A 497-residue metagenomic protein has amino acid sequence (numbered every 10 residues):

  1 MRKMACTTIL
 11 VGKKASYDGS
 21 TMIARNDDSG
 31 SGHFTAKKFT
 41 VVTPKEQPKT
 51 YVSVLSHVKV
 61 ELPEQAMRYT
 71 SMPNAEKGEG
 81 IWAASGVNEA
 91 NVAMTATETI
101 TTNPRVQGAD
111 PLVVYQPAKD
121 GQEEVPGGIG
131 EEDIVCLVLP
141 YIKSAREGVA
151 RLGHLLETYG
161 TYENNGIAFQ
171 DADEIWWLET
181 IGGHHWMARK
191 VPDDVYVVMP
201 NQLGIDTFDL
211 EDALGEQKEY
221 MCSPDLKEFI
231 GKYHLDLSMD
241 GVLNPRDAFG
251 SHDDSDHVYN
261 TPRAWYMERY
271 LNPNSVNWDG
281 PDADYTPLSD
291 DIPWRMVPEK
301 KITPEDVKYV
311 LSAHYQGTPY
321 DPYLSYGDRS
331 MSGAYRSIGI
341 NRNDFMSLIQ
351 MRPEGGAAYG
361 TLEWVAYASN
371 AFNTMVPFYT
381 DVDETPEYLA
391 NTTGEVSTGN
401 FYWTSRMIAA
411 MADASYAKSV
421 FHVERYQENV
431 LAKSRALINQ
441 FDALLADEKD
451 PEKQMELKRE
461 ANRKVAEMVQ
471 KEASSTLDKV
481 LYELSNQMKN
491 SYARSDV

Functional and structural regions predicted by a protein language model:
R2-E131, R151-A283: A contiguous strand-loop segment
P63-R68, V149, S325-G333: Short Pro/Gly-enriched beta-strand edge/turn motifs at strand-loop
V135-Y141: Short, well-ordered beta-strand elements within core beta-sheets of diverse protein domains
Y141-E147: Short, charged, surface-exposed loops that flank catalytic or proteolytic processing sites
V149-G153, K308, I438: Short, hydrophobic/amphipathic alpha-helical packing segments that form internal helix faces or helix-helix interfaces
E228-E354: Glycine-rich, aromatic-lined ligand/substrate-binding cores of catalytic and carbohydrate-binding domains
Y315-Q316, Y320-D447: Substrate-recognition/cap regions that form aromatic- and gly/pro-loop-enriched pockets for small-molecule ligands
N429-V497: Histidine-centered catalytic/metal-binding microenvironments
